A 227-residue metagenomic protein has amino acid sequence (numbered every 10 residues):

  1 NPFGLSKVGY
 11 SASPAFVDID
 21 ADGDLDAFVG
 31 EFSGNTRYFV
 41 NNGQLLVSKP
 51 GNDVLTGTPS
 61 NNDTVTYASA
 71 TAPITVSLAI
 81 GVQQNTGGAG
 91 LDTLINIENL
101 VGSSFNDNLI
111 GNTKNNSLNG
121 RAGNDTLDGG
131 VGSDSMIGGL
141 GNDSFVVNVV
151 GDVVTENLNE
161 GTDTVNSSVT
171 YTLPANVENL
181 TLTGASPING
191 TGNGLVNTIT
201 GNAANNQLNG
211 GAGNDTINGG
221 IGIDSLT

Functional and structural regions predicted by a protein language model:
N1, N35-L45, T66-A70, G138 (+1 more regions): Beta-propeller blade repeat segments, especially FG-GAP/WD-type strand-to-loop junctions in 6- to 7-bladed propeller
P2-A15, L94: Repeat-based blade/solenoid architectures
G9-S13, E31-G34, T113, S117 (+5 more regions): Repeated polar recognition positions within modular binding domains
A12-I19, E98-V101: Beta-propeller blade termini
D22, D26: Acidic carboxylate motifs that coordinate Ca2+ or other divalent cations, activating on Asp/Glu
A27-E31, L55: Hydrophobic beta-strand segments that make up the repeating blades of beta-propeller and related beta-repeat
L46-P59, D92-I137, N176-G222: Extracellular repeat-rich scaffold modules on cell surfaces
P59-G90, N106, N115, G139-N189 (+2 more regions): GD-rich hexapeptide-repeat beta-solenoids
